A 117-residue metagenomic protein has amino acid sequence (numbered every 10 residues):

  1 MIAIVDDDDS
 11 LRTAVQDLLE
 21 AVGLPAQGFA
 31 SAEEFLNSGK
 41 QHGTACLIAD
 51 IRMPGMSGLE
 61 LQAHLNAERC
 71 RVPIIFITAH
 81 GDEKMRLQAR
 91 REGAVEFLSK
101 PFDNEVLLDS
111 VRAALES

Functional and structural regions predicted by a protein language model:
D9-Q27, A114: Two-component/phosphorelay signaling modules centered on CheY-like receiver
A30-S31, S57-E60: Acidic catalytic/metal-coordinating carboxylates
H42-I48: Active-site beta3 strand of CheY-like receiver
D50, T78: Active-site residues of response regulator receiver
M53: Receiver (REC) domain active-site loop signature in two-component systems and cognate sites in sensor histidine kinases
E60, G81-E96: Alpha4 helix (beta4-alpha4-beta5 surface) of REC/receiver domains from two-component response regulators
K84, F102-R112: C-terminal output helix
